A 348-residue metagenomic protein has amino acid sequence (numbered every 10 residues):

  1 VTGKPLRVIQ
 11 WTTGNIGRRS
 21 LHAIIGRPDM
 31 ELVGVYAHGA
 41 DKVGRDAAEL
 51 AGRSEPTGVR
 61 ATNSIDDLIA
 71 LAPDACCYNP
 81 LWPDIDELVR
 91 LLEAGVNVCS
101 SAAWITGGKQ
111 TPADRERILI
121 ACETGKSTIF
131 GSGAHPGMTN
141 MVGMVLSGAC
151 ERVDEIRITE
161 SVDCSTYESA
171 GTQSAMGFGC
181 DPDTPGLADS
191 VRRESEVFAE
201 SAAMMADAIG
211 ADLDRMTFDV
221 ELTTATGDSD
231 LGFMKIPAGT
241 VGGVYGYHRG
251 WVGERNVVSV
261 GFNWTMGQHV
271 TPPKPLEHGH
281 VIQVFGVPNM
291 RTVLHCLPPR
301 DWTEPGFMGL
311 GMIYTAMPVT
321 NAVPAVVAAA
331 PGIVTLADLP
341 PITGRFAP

Functional and structural regions predicted by a protein language model:
V1-A94: N-terminal glycine-/serine-/threonine-rich beta1-alpha1-beta2 phosphate-ribose binding loop of Rossmann-like
R7, W11-T12, G148-I282, G309 (+1 more regions): Active-site-lining helix/loop region of Rossmann-like oxidoreductase modules
W11, N15, R19, N63 (+10 more regions): Conserved active-site and cofactor/substrate-binding residues in soluble primary-metabolism enzymes
G14-I16, I105-G108, G133-N140, D163: Gly/Ser/Thr-rich loops at beta-strand to alpha-helix junctions that form or flank small-molecule/cofactor-binding
N97-C99: A short hydrophobic/small-residue beta-strand
A103-T128: Rossmann-fold NAD(P)-binding glycine/threonine-rich loop
M138-A149: Alpha-helical support elements that line or immediately flank enzyme active sites and cofactor-binding pockets
H269-P272, L276-P348: C-terminal helical cap and adjacent loop that interface with cofactors, partners, or active-site loops
